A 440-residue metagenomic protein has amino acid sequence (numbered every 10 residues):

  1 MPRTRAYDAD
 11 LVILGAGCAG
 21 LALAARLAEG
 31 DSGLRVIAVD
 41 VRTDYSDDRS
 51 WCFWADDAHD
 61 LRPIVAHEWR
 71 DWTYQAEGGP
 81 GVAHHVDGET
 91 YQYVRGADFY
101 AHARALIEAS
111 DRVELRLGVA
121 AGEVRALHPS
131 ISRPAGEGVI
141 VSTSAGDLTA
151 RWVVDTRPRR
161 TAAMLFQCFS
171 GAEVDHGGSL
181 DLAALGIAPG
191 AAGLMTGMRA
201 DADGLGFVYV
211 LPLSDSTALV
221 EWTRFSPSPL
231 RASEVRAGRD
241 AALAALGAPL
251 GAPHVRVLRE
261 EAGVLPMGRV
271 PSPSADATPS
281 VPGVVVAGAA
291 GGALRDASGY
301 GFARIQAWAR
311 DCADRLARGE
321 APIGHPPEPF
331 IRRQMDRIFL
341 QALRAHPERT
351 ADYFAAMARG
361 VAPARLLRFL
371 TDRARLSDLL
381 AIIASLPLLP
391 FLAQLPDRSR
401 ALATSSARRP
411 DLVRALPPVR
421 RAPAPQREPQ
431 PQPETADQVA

Functional and structural regions predicted by a protein language model:
P2-A19: Beta1/beta-strand and adjacent pyrophosphate-binding region of the FAD-binding site in flavoprotein oxidoreductases
L14, D155-T156, V286-G288: Redox-cofactor binding/interface segments in oxidoreductases and associated redox assembly factors
A22, R26-G79: N-terminal FAD cofactor-binding segment of flavoenzymes
R26, A109-V255, G268-P273: Predominantly flavin-linked oxidoreductase catalytic cores and closely associated redox partners
D56, R62-E108: Conserved N-terminal/central alpha/beta ligand/cofactor-binding core
S228-E261, V285, Q306-P329: Flavin-binding catalytic cores
V270-L343: Conserved mid-domain beta->alpha element of the FAD-binding
R310-A440: C-terminal helical "tail/cap" subdomain of flavin- and related membrane-associated enzymes
